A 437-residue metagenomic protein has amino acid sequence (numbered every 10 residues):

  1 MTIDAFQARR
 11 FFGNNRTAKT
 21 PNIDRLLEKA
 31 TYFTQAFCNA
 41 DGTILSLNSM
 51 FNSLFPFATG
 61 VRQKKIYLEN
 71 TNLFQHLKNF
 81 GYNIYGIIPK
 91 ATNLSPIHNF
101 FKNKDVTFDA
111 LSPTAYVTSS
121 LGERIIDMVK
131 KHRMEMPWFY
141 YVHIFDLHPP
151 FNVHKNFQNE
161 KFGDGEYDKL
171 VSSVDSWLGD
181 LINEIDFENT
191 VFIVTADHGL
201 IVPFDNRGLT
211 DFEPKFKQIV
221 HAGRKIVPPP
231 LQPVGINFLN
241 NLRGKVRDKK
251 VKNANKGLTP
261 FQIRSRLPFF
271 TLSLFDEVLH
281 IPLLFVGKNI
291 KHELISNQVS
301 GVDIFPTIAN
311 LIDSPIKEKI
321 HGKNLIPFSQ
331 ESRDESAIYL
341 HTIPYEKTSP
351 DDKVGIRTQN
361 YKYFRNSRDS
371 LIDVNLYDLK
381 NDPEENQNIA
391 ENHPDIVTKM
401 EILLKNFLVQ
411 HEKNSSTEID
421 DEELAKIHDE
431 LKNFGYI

Functional and structural regions predicted by a protein language model:
M1-I437: Catalytic domains that recognize anionic headgroups
